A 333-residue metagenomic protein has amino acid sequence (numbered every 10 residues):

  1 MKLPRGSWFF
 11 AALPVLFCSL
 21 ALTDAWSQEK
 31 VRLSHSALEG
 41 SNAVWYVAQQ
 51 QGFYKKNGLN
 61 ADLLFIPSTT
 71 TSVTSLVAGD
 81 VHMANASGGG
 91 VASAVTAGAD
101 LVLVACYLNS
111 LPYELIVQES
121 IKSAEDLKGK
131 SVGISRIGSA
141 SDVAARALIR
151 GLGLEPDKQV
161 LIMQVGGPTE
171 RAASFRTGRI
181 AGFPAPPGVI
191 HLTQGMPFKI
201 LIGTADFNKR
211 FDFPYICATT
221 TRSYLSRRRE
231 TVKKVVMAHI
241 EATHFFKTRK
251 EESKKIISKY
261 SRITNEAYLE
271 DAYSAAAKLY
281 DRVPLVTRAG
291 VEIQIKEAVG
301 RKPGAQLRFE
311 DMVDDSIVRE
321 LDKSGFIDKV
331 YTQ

Functional and structural regions predicted by a protein language model:
F10-A21: Bacterial N-terminal signal peptides
Q28-E29, S93-V104, S120, L192-D206: Ligand-binding "clamshell"
Q28-R32, F53-I66, A78-H82, R150-V165 (+4 more regions): A local structural motif
E29-Q51, L111-L115, I121-G195, R288-I293: Bilobed "Venus flytrap"/periplasmic-binding protein-like clamshell domains and structurally analogous long
V47-A48, Y113-K122, F213-E230, L279: A bilobed periplasmic-binding-protein/Venus flytrap-type ligand-binding module shared by bacterial periplasmic
G89, T169-S261: Pocket-lining segment of extracytoplasmic ligand-binding domains
S226-Q306: Secondary-structure end/capping motifs
K296-Q333: Conserved C-terminal helix/tail region of periplasmic/extracytoplasmic solute-binding proteins
